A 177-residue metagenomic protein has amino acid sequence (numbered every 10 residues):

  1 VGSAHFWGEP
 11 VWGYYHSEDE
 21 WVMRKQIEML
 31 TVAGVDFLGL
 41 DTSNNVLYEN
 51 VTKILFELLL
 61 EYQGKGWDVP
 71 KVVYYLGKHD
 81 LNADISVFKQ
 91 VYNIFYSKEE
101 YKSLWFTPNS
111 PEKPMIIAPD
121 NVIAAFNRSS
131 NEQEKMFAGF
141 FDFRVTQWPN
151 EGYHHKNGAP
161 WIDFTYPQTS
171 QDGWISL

Functional and structural regions predicted by a protein language model:
V1-L177: Glycan-processing catalytic domains of CAZymes
